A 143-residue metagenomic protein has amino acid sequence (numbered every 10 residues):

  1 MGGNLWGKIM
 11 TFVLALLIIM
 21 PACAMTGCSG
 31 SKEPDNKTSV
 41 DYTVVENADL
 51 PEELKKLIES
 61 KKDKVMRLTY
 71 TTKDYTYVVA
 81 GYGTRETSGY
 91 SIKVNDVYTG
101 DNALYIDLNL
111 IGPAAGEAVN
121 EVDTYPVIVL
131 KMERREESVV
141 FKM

Functional and structural regions predicted by a protein language model:
G2-A15, C23-M143: Exposed, flexible binding/inhibitory loops of compact, secreted disulfide-stabilized domains
